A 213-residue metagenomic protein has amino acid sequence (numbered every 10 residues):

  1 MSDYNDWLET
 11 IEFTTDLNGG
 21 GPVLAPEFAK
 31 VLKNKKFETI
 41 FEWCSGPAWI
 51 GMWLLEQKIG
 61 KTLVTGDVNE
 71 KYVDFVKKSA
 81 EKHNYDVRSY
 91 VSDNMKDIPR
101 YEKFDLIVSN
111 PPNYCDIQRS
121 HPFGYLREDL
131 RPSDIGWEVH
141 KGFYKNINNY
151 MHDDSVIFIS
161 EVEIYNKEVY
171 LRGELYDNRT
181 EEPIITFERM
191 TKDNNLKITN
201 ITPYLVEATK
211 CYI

Functional and structural regions predicted by a protein language model:
M1-K33: Class I SAM-dependent transferase core
L24-R100, S109, Y114-D116: Conserved SAM/SAH cofactor-binding pocket of Class I
K77-K78, R119-P122, Y170-R172: Short amphipathic alpha-helical segments
L106: Short, Asp-centered acidic motifs that coordinate Mg2+ and/or phosphate in catalytic or ligand-binding sites
P111-H140: Mobile active-site "lid"/loop adjacent to the S-adenosyl-L-methionine
W137-N194, I198-Y204: Conserved Class I SAM-dependent methyltransferase catalytic core
V206-I213: C-terminal lobe and adjacent flexible extensions of AdoMet/dcAdoMet transferase-like proteins
